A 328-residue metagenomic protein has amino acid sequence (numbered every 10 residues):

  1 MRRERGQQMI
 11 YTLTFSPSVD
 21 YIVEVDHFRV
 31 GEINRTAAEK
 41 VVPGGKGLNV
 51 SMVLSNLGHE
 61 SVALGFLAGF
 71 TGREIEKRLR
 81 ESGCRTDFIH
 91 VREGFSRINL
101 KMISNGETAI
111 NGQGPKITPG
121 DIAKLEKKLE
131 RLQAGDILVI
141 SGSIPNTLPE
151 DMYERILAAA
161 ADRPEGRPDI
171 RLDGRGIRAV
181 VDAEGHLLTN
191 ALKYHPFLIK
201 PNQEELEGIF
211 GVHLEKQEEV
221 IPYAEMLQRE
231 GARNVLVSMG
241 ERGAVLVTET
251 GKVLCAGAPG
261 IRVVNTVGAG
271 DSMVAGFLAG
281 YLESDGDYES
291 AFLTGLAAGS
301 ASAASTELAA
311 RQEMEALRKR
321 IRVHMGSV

Functional and structural regions predicted by a protein language model:
M1-L64, F70-E74, V328: Glycine-rich phosphate/adenosyl-contacting loop at the front of the ribokinase-like
E32-I33, N56-I137, R318-V328: Conserved N-terminal subdomain of the carbohydrate kinase-like
M52-E60, I103, A279-D285: Alpha-helix C-terminal capping segments
A109-N111, D136-G142, D182, K200-E205: Short beta-strands and strand-loop turn motifs
P115-T118, I144-L148, L187-T189, G243-A244 (+1 more regions): Short, small-residue-enriched loops and turns at beta-alpha junctions that line or gate enzyme active sites
A123-E126, E150-L157, E215-I221, A256-P259: Charged helix-capping and loop-helix junction motifs
I156-T250: Conserved phosphate/ATP/ADP-binding segment of small-molecule kinases
T189-N190, Q217-V328: Conserved phosphate-binding/catalytic region of the ribokinase-like
